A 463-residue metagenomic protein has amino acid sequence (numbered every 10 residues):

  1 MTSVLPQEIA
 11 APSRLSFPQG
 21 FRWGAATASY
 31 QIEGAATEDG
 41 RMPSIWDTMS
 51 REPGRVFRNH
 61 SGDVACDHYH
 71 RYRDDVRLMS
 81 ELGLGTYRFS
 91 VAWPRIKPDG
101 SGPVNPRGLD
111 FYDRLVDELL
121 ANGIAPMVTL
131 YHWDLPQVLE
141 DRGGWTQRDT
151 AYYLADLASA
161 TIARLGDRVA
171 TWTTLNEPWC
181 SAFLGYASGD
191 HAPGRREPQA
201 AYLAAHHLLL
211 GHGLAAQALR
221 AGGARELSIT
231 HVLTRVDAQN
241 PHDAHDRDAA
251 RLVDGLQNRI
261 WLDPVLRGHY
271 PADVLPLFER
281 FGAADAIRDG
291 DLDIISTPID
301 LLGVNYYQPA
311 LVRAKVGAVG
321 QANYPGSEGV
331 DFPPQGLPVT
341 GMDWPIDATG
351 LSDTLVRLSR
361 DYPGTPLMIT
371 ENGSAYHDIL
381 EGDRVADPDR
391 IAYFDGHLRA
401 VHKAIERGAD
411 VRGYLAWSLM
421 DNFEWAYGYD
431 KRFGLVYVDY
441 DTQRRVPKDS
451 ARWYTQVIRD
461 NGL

Functional and structural regions predicted by a protein language model:
T2-V56, D99-S101, L109-L463: Active-site region of glycoside hydrolase catalytic domains
G20-R22, Y69, T86: A common structural microfeature
P43-L78, L82: Aromatic- and Gly/Pro-rich amphipathic surface segment
D67-D74, L82, V91, R107-R114 (+2 more regions): Generic alpha-helix structural propensity
R71-A92, T297, L301, D361: Catalytic domains of carbohydrate-active enzymes, especially glycoside hydrolases
V91-V104: Glycine-rich, proline-tolerant flexible connector loops at the mouths of alpha/beta enzymes
